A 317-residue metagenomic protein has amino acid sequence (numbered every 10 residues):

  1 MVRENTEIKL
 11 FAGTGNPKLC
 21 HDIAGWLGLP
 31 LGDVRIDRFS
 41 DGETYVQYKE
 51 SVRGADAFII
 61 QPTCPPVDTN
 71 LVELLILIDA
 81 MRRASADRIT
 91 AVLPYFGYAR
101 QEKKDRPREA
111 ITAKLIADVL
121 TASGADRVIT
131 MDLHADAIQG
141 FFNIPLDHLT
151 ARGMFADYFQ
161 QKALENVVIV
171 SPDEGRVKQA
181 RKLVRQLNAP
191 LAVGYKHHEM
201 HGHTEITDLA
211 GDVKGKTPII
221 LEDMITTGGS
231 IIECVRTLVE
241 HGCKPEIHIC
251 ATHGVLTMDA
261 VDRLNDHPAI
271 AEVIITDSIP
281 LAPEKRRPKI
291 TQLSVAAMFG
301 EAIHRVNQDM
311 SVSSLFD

Functional and structural regions predicted by a protein language model:
M1-D317: PRPP-associated nucleotide enzymes
